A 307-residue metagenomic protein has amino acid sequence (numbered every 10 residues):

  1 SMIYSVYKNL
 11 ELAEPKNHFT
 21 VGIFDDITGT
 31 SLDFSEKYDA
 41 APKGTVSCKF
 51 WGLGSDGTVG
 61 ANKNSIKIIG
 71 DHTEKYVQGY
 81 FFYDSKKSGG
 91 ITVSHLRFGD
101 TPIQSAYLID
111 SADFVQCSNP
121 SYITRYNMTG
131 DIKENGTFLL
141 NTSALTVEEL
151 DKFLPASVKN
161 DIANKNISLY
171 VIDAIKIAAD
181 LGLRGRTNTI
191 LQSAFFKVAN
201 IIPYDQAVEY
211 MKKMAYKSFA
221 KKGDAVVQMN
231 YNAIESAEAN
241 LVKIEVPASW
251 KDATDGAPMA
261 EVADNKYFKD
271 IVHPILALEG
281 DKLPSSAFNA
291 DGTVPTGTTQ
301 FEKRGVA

Functional and structural regions predicted by a protein language model:
S1, T129-L169: ADP-ribose/adenylate-binding Rossmann-like module
S1-A41, S157-A163, V171-A225, A237: Peripheral docking tails and interdomain loops at the edges of cofactor- or intermediate-handling domains
I23-S65, D71, A248-L283: Thiamine diphosphate
G44-V115, A163: Anionic-ligand anchoring segments at beta-strand to alpha-helix junctions in alpha/beta enzyme folds, i.e., glycine
T58-N64, I123-N127, T187-Q192: Short glycine/serine/threonine-rich phosphate/pyrophosphate-binding segments that cradle anionic phosphate groups
D84-S88, V93-L96, K152-D173, Y210: Flexible glycine/proline-rich, aromatic-decorated loop/lid segments
A207, A220-A307: Ferredoxin-type iron-sulfur electron-transfer modules and their immediate structural context
